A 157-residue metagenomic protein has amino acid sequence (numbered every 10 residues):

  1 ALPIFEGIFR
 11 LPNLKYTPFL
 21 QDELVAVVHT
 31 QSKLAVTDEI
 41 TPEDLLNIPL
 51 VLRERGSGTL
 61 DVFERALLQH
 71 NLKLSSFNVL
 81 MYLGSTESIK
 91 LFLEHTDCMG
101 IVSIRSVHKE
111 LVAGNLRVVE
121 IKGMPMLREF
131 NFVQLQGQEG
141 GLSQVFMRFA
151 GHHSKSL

Functional and structural regions predicted by a protein language model:
A1-I48, P125-M126: Acidic, Gly/Pro-rich loop/turn segments at junctions of secondary structure
R10-L11, S57-G58, E87, S106 (+1 more regions): Short alpha-helical
Y16, A26-V27, L50, V118 (+2 more regions): Generic preference for hydrophobic
T17, E43, K90-L91, Q144: Alpha-helical segments flanking ligand/cofactor-binding loops in enzyme cores
H29, R53-E54, V102-S103: Thr-Gly-centered strand-to-loop micro-motif
P49-N71, G140-G141, L157: Secondary-structure junction motif
E64-L68, L72-R117: Hydrophobic hinge/microswitch elements
V119-L157: A late-sequence structural motif
